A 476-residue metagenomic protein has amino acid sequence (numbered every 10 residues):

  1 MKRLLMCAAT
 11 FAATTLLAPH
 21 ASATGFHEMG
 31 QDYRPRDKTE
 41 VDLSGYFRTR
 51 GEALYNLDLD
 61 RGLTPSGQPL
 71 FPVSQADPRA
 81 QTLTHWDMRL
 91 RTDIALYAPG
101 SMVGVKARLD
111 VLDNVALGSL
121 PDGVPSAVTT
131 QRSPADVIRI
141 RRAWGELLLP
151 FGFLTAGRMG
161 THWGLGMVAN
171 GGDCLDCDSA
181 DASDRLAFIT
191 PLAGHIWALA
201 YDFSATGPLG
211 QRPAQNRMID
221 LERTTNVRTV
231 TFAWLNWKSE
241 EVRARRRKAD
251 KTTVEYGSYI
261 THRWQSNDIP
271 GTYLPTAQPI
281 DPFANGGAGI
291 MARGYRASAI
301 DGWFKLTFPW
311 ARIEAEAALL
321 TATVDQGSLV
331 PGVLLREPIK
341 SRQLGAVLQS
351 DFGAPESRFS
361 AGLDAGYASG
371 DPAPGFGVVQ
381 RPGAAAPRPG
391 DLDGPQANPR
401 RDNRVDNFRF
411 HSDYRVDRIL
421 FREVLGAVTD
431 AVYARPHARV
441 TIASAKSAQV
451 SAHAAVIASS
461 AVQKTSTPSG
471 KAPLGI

Functional and structural regions predicted by a protein language model:
M1-A8: Bacterial N-terminal signal peptides that target proteins for export
T10-F11, A21, M159: Cleavable N-terminal signal peptides
A21-L154, S183-L186, T190, Y295-R296 (+7 more regions): Beta-barrel outer-membrane channel/assembly domains of diderm bacteria
F26-M29, P69-P78, V124-T129, N170-G171 (+5 more regions): Extracytoplasmic loops and strand-loop junctions of Gram-negative outer membrane beta-barrel proteins
H85-Q211, L235-N236, R246, V347-N407: Outer membrane beta-barrel
F151, N170-V379, P436, T441 (+3 more regions): Signature for the C-terminal beta-barrel architecture of outer-membrane proteins
A365-G475: C-terminal structural cap/anchor segments
